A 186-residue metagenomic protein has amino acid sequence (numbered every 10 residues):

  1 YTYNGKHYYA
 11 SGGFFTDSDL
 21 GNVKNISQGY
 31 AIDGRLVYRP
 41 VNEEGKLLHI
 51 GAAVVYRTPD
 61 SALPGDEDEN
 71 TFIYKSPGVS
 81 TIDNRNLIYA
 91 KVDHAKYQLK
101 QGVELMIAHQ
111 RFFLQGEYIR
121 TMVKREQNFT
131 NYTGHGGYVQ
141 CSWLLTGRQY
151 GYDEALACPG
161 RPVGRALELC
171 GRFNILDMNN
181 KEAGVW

Functional and structural regions predicted by a protein language model:
Y1-K6, A10, L48-D66: Outer-membrane beta-barrel translocator/channel fold
T2-G5, Y38-P40, I107-H109, W143-L145: Residue-level signature of outer-membrane beta-barrel architecture
K6-H7, N22-V23, V41-I50, R148-L167: Short loop/turn motifs that connect adjacent beta-strands in outer-membrane beta-barrel proteins
S11-F15, R35: Predominantly transmembrane beta-strands of Gram-negative outer membrane beta-barrel pores used for transport
G13, H49-V55, Q115-E117, C170-R172: Outer-envelope exported proteins of Gram-negative bacteria
F15-Y30: Outer-membrane beta-barrel proteins
Q28-Y56, Y138-Q140: Transmembrane beta-barrel strand/turn architecture of Gram-negative outer membrane proteins
G65-W186: Outer-membrane beta-barrel pore domains
